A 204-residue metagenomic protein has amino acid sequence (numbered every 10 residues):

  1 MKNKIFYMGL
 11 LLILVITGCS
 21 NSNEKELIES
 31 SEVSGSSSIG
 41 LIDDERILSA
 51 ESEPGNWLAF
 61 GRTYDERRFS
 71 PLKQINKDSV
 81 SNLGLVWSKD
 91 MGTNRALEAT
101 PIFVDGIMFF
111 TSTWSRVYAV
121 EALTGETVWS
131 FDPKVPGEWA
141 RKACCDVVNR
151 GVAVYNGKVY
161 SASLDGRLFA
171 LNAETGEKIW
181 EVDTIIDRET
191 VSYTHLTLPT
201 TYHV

Functional and structural regions predicted by a protein language model:
N3-L10: Sec-dependent signal peptide recognition, specifically the positively charged N-region followed immediately by
T17-G18: C-terminal motif of bacterial Sec signal peptides marking the signal peptidase cleavage site
L27-M91, E126-R141, E177-I186: Aromatic (tryptophan-biased) beta-strands that constitute blades/sheets of beta-rich domains
W57-G61, A96-R116, K142-R167, S192-L196: Repeat-blade elements of multi-bladed beta-propeller folds
A122-T124, A173-T175: Short loop/turn segments that connect beta-strands within beta-propeller blades
H195, T200-V204: Single conserved hydrophobic/aromatic residue that forms the stacking wall/gate of nucleotide- or nucleobase-binding
